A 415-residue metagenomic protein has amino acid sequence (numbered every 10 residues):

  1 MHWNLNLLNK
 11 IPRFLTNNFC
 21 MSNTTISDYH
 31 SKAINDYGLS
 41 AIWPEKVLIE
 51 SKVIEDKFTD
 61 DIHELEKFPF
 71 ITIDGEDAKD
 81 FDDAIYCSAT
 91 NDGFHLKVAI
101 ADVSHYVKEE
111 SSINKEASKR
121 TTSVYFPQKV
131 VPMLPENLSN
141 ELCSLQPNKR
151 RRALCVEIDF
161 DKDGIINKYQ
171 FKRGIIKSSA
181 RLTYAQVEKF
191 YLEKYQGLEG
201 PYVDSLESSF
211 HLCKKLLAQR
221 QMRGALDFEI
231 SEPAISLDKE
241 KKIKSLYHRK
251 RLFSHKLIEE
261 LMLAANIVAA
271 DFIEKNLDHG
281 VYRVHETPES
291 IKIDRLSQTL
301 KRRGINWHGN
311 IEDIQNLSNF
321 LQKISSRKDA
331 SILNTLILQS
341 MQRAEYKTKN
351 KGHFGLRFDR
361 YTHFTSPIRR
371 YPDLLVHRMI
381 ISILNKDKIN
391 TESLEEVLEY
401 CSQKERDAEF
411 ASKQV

Functional and structural regions predicted by a protein language model:
W3-V415: Electropositive polyanion-binding surfaces
